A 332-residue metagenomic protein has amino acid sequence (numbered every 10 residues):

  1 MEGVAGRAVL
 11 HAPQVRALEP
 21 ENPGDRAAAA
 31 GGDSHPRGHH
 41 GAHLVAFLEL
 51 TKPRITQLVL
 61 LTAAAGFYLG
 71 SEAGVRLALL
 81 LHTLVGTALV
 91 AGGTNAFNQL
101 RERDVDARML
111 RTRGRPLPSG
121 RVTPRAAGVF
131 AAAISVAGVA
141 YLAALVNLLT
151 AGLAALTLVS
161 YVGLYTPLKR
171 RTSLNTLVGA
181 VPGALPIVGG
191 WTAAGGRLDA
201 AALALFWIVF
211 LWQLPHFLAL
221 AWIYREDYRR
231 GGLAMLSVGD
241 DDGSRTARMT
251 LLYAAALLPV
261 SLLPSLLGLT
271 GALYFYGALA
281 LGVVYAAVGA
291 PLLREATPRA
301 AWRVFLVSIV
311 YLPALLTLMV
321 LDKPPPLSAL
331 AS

Functional and structural regions predicted by a protein language model:
G3-V4, L89-F97, V159-P167, I208-R225 (+2 more regions): Transmembrane alpha-helical segments that form the membrane-embedded catalytic/substrate-channel core of multi-pass
L10-A28, D242, A286-A314: Interfacial loop-to-transmembrane junctions
R26-G32, L61-A64, P116, V136 (+3 more regions): Small-residue-rich segments of transmembrane alpha-helices in multi-pass membrane proteins, especially helix faces
P36-H43, T317-S332: Juxtamembrane boundary at the C-terminal end of a transmembrane helix
V45-I55, P116-A127, L164-P182, V238-R248 (+1 more regions): Interhelical loop and helix-boundary elements at the membrane-water interface of polytopic inner-membrane proteins
L61-A63, L69-R103, R111, S135 (+3 more regions): Membrane-embedded alpha-helical segments that form the functional core of polytopic membrane enzymes, especially those
R103, R111-A151, D241-S265: Multi-pass membrane catalytic core of lipid/isoprenoid biosynthesis enzymes
P124, G128-A193: Intramembrane alpha-helical segments
